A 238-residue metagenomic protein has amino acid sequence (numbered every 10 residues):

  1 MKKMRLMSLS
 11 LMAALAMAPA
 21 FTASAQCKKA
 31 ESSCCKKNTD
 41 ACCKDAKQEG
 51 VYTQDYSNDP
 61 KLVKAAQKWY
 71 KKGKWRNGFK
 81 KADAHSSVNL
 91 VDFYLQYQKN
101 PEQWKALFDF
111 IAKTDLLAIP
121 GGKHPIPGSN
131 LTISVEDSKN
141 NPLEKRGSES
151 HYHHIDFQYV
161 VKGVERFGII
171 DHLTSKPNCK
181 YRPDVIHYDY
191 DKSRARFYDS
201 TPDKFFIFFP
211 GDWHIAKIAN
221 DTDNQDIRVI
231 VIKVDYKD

Functional and structural regions predicted by a protein language model:
M1-Q54: Bacterial Sec-dependent N-terminal signal peptides
G50-Q67: N-terminal leader/propeptide segments of preproteins
Q67-S134, K145: A short, N-terminal "cap"/entry segment at the start of jelly-roll beta-barrel domains of the cupin/DSBH fold
T132-S150, E165-S175, P210: Conserved short histidine dyad/triad with adjacent acidic residue
H153-E165, D171, Y181-H187, K233: Short, conserved beta-strand element in jelly-roll/cupin
K176-D199: Double-stranded beta-helix
Y198-A219: Conserved metal-binding segment of the jelly-roll/cupin
F205-F206, N224-D238: A short hydrophobic beta-strand segment most commonly corresponding to one strand of the jelly-roll/cupin
